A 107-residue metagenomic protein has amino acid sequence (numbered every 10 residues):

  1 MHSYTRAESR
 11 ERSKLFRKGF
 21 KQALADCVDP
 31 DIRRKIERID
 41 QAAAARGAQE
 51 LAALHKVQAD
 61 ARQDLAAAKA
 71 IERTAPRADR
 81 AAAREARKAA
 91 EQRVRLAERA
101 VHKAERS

Functional and structural regions predicted by a protein language model:
M1-S107: Extended, charge-rich alpha-helical interface modules
